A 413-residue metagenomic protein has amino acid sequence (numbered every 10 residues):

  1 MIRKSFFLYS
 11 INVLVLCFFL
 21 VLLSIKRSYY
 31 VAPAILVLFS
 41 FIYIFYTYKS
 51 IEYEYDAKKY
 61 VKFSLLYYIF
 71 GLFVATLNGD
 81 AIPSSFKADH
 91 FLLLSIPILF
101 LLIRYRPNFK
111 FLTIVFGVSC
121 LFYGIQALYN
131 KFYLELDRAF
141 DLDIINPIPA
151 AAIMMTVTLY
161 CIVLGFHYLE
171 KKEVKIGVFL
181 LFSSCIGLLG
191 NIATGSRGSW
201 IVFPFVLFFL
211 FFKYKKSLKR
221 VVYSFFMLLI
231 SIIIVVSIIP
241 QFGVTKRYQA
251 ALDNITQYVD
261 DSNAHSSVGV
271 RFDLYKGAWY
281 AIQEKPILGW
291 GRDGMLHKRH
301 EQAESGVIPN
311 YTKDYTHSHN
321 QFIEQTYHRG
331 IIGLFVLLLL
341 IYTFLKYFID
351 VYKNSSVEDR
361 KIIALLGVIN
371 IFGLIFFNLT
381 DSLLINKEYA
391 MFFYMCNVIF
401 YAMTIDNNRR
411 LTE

Functional and structural regions predicted by a protein language model:
M1-L77, F100-P107, I114, L164-V178 (+3 more regions): Transmembrane signal-anchor hairpin modules in multi-pass inner-membrane enzymes, especially those that act on
C17-L20, P107-L136, I145-Y214, I239 (+2 more regions): Alpha-helical transmembrane segments of multi-pass inner-membrane proteins
I44, Y48, F203-F226: Perimembrane helix-loop-helix junctions
Y48, R220, R329-F372: Hydrophobic transmembrane alpha-helices and their immediate junctions
K59-F70, G79-I103, F111, V115 (+2 more regions): Aromatic-anchored transmembrane helix interface
A193, Y214-D260, K276-E284, R292: A membrane-periplasm/extracellular boundary helix in multi-pass inner-membrane enzymes that assemble envelope glycans
S262-K276, E284, L288-R329: Long extracytoplasmic/lumenal interhelical loops at the membrane interface of multi-pass membrane proteins
L340-T343, L366-E413: Transmembrane alpha-helices of multi-pass inner-membrane enzymes
